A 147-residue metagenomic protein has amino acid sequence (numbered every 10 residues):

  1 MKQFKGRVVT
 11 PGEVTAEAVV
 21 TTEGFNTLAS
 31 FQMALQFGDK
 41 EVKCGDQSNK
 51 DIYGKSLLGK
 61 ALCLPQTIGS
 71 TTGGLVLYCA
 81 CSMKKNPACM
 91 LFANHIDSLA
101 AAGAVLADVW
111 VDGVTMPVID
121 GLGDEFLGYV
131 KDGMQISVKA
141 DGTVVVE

Functional and structural regions predicted by a protein language model:
Q3-V14, T21-T143: Feature captures the catalytic cores and cofactor-binding loops of soluble hydro-lyases/lyases that act on carboxylate
V145-E147: Secondary-structure transition/turn motif
